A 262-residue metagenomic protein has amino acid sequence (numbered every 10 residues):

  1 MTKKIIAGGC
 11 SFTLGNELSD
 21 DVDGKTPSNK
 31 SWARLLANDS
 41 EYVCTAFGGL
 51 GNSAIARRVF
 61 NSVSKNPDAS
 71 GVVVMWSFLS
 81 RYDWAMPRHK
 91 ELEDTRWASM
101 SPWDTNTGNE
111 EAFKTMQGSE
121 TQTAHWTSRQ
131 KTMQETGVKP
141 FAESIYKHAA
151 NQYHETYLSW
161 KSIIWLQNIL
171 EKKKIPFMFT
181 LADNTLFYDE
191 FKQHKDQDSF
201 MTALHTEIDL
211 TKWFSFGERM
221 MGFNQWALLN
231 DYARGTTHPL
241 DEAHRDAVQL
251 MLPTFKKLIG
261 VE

Functional and structural regions predicted by a protein language model:
M1-F60, S64-K65, L240, R245-D246: Serine-esterase "nucleophile elbow" of acetyl-processing enzymes
F60-E262: Alpha-helical cap/lid subdomain in secreted, periplasmic, or secretory-pathway luminal O-acyl-processing enzymes
